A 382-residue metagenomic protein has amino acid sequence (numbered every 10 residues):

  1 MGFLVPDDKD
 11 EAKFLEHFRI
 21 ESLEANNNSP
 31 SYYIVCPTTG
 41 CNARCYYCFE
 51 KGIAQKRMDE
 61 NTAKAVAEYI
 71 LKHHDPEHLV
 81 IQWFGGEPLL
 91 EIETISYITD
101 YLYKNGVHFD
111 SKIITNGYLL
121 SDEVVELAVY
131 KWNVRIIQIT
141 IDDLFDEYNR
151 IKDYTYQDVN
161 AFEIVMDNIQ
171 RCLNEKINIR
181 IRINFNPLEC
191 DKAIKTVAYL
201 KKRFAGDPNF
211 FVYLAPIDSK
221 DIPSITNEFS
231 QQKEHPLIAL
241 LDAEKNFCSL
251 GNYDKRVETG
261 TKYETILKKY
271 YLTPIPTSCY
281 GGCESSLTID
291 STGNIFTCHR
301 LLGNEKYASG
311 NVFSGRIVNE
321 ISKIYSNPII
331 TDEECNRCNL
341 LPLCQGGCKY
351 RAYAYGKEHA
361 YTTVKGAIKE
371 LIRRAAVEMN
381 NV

Functional and structural regions predicted by a protein language model:
G2-D10: A short, conserved structural fragment
K13-R135: Conserved alpha-helical substructure of the radical SAM core
K51-K56, R150-D158, A354: Short glycine-enriched, charge-decorated loop/helix-capping segments at active-site entrances that position
V125, W132-F145, N209-I217: Non-cysteine beta-strand/loop elements that form the S-adenosyl-L-methionine
D146, R150-M166, Q170-S278, G282: Radical SAM enzyme [4Fe-4S]-AdoMet core and its adjacent flexible, acidic and glycine-rich loops/tails across
D290: Short, acidic, Ser/Thr-enriched surface-loop or helix-capping motifs
N294-I295, H299-V382: Flexible mid-to-C-terminal extensions adjoining Fe-S/redox cofactors in radical SAM and related proteins
